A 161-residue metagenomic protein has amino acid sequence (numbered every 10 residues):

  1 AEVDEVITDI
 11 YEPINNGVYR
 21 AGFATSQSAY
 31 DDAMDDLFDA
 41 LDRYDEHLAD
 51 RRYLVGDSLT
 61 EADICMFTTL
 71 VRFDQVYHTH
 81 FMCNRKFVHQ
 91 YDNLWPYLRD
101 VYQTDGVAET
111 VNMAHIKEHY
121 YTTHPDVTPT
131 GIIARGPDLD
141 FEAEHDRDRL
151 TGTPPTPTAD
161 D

Functional and structural regions predicted by a protein language model:
A1-D161: C-terminal alpha-helical interaction module
